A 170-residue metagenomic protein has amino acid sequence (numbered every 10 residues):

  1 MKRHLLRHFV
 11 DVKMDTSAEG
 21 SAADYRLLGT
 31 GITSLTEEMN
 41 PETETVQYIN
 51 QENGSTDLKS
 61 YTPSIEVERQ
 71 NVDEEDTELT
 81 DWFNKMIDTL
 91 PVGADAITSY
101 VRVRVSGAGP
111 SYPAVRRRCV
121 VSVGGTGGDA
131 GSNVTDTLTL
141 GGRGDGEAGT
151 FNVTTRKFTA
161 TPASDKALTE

Functional and structural regions predicted by a protein language model:
M1-E74, V120-V134: Solvent-exposed edge beta-strands and adjacent loop segments that serve as assembly or binding interfaces
R3, Q51-R118, A148-V153: Extracellular/virion structural assembly segments
H8, V12, I32, W82-D88 (+1 more regions): Generic hydrophobic, helix-prone segments enriched in Leu/Val/Ile
G20, G29-G31, G54, G93 (+4 more regions): Residue-identity detector for glycine
P41, T45-Y48, E52, E78-T80 (+5 more regions): Generic detector of ordered, mature protein regions
R118-E170: Mixed-charge, glycine-accented linear interaction segment located at domain edges/termini
